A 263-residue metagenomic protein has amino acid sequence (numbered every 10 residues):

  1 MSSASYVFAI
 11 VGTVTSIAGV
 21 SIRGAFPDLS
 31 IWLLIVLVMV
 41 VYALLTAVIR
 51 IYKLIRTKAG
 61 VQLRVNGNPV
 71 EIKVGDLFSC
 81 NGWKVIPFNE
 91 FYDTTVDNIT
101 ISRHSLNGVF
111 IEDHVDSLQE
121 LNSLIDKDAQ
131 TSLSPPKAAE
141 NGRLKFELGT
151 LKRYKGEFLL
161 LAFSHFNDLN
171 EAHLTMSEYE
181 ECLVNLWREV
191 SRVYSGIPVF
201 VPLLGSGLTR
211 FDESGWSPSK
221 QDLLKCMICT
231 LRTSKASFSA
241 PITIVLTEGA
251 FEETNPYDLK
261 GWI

Functional and structural regions predicted by a protein language model:
M1-I263: Macrodomain-like recognition of ADP-ribose-binding/processing modules
